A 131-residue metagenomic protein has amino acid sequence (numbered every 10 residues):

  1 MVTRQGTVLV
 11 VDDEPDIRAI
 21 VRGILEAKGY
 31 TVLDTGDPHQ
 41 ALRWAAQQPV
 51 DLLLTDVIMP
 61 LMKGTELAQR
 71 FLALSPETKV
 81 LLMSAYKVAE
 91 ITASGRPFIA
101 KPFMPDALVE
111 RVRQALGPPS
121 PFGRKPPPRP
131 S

Functional and structural regions predicted by a protein language model:
M1-L9, D106-S131: Non-catalytic signal-transmission and effector/linker regions of two-component phosphorelay proteins
A19-A27: Charged docking surfaces used in two-component/phosphorelay signaling
G29-G36, W44: Short hydrophobic/Thr-rich beta-strand motif most characteristic of the beta2 strand and flanking loop of CheY-like
G36-Q40, K63-L67: Acidic catalytic/metal-coordinating carboxylates
D56: Active-site residues of response regulator receiver
M59: Receiver (REC) domain active-site loop signature in two-component systems and cognate sites in sensor histidine kinases
K101: A Lys-centered signature of the CheY-like receiver
